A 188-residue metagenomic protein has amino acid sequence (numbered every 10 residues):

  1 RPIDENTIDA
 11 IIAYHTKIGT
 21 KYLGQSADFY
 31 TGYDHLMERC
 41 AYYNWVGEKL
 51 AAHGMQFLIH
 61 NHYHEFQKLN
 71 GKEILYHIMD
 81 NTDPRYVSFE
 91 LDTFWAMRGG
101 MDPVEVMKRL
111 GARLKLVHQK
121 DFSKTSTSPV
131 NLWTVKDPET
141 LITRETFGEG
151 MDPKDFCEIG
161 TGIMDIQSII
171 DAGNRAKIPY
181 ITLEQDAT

Functional and structural regions predicted by a protein language model:
P2-F89, R109: Active-site acidic/histidine proton-transfer and metal-coordination neighborhood in alpha/beta enzyme cores
P2-I3, T182-T188: A short, acidic, flexible beta-alpha connecting loop/helix-capping segment that sits on the rim of active
D28, F122, D186: Flexible loop residues that form catalytic and substrate-binding hotspots at small-molecule/glycan-binding clefts
A52-C157: Acidic/histidine-rich catalytic cores of soluble enzymes
E158, A172, A187-T188: Aromatic-rich peripheral "rim/lid" segments of glycoside hydrolase catalytic domains that contact and position glycan
T161-N174: A short, acidic, amphipathic alpha-helical segment used as a generic capping/interface helix at domain edges
D165, A176-I178, L183: Charge-rich, low-complexity N-terminal segments
